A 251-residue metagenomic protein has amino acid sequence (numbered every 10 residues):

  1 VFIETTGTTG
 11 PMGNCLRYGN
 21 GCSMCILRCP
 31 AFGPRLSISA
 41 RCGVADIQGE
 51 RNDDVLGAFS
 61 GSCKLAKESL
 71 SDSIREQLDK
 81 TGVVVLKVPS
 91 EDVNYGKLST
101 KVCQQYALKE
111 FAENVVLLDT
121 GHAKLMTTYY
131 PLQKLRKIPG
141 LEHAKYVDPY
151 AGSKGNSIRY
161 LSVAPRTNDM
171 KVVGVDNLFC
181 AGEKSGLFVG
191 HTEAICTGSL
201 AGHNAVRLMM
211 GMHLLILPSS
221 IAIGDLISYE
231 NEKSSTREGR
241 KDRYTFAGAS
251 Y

Functional and structural regions predicted by a protein language model:
V1-Y251: Residues forming the flavin
